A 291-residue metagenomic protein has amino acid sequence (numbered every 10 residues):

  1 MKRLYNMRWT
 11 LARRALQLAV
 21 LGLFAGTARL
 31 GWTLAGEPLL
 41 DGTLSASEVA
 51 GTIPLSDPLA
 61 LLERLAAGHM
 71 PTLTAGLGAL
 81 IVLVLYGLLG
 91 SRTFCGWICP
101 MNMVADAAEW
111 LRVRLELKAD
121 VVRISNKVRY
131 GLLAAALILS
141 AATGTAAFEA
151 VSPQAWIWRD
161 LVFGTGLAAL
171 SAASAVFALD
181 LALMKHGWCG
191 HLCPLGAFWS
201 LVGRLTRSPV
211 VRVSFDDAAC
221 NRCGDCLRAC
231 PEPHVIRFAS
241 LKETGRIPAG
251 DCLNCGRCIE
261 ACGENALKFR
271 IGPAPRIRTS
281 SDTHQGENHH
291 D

Functional and structural regions predicted by a protein language model:
M1-L241, G245, G250-L253, E260-D291: Non-ligating segments of multi-cofactor redox enzymes
